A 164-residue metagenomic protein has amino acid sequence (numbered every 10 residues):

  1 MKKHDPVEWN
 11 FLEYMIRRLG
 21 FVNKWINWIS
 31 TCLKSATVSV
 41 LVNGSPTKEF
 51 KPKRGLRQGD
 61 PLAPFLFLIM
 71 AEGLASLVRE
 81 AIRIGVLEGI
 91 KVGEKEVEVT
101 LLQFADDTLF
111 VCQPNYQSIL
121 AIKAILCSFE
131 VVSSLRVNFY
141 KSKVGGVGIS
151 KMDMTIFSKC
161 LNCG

Functional and structural regions predicted by a protein language model:
M1-G164: Nucleotidyl polymerases of mobile genetic elements and RNA viruses
